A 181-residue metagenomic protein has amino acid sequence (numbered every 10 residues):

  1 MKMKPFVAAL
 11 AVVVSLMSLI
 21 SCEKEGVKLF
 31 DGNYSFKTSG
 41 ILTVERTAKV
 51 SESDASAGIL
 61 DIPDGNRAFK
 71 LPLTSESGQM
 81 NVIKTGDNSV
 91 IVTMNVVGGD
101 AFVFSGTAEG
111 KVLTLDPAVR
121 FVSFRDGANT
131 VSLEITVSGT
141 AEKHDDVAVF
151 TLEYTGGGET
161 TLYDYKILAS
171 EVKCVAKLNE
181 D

Functional and structural regions predicted by a protein language model:
M1-L10: Bacterial N-terminal signal peptides that target proteins for export
M3, L16-V44, A169-D181: Bacterial Sec-dependent N-terminal signal peptides
A8, C22, G40-S53, P63 (+1 more regions): N-terminal "mature head" segments of proteins
G32, V92, K143-D145, F150-L152: Conserved glycine-centered beta-strand/turn positions repeated across beta-sheet architectures
S35-D54, G58, D116-F124, T151-T160: Generic short beta-strand segments
D61-H144: Predominantly extracellular/secreted and cell-surface proteins with exposed, flexible low-complexity segments
T136-S138, V147-D181: Edge beta-strand at a domain terminus
